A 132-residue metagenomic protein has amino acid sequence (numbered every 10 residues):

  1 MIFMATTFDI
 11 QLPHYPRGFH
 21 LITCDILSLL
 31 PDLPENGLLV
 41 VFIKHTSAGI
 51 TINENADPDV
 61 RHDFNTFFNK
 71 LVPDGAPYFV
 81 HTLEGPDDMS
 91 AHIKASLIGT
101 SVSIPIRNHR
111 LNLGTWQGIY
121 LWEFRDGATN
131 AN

Functional and structural regions predicted by a protein language model:
M1-N132: Active-site histidine-anchored catalytic micro-motif
